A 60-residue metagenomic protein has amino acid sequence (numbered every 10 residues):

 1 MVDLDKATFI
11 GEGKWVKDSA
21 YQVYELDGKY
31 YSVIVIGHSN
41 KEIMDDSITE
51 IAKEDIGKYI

Functional and structural regions predicted by a protein language model:
L4, T8-E54: Acidic, low-complexity, intrinsically disordered interaction modules
